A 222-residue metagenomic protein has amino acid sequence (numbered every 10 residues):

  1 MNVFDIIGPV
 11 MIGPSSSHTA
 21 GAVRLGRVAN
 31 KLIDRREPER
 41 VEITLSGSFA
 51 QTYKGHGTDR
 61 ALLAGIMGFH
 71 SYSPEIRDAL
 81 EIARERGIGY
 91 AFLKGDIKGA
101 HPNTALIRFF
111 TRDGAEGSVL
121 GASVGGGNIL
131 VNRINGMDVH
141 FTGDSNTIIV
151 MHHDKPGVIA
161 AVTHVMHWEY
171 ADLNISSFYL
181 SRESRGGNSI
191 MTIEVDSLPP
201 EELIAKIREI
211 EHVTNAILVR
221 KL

Functional and structural regions predicted by a protein language model:
M1-V10, V41-I43: Short, hydrophobic/aliphatic alpha-helical segments
G8-G26: Conserved phosphate/anionic-ligand binding catalytic regions in large, soluble enzymes, centered on
G21-D34, P156-I159: Alpha-helical support elements that line or immediately flank enzyme active sites and cofactor-binding pockets
L25-V28, R35, G68-S71, I76-D78 (+5 more regions): Protein-protein interaction/assembly regions in multi-subunit complexes
L32-E42: Non-transmembrane, aqueous-exposed alpha-helical and coiled segments at domain scale
E42-E81: A structural-propensity feature for long, helix-poor, extended segments
I66-G117: Contiguous domain-boundary segments centered on the initiation and propagation of an alpha-helix
Y90-F92, V119-L222: A conserved regulatory-domain signal marking ACT and ACT-like small-molecule sensing domains and adjacent regulatory
